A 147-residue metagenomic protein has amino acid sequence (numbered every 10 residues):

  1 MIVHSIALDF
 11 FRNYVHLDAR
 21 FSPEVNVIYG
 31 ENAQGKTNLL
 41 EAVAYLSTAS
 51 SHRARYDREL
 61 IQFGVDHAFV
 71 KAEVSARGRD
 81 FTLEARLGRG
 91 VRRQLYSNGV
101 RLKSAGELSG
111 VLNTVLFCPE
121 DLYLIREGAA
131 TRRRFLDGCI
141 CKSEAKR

Functional and structural regions predicted by a protein language model:
M1-Y45: Pre-Walker A-like glycine/lysine-rich segment at the N-terminus of P-loop NTPase domains
S47-T131, L136-S143, R147: Nucleotide-state sensing region of NTPase/ATPase domains
